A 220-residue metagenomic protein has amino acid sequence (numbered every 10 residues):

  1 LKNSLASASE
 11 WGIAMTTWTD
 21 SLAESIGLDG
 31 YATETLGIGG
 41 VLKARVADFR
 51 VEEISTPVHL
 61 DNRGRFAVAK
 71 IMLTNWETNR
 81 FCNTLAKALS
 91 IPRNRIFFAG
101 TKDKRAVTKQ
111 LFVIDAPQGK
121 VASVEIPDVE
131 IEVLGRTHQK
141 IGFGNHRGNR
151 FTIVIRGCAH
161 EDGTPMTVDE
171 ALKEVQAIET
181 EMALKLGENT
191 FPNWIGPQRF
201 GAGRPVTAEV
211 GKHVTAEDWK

Functional and structural regions predicted by a protein language model:
L1-A14, L85: N-terminal amphipathic/basic-hydrophobic helices that include classical n-h-c signal peptides and signal-anchor
G12, T16-L60, F66, T74 (+2 more regions): Extended, charged/glycine-rich binding lobes that contact polyanionic ligands
I71-E77: Short, surface-exposed ligand-recognition loops at beta-strand->loop->(often short) alpha-helix junctions that present
T78-N83: Ser/Thr-Pro-rich, acidic low-complexity intrinsically disordered regions of eukaryotic RNA-binding
